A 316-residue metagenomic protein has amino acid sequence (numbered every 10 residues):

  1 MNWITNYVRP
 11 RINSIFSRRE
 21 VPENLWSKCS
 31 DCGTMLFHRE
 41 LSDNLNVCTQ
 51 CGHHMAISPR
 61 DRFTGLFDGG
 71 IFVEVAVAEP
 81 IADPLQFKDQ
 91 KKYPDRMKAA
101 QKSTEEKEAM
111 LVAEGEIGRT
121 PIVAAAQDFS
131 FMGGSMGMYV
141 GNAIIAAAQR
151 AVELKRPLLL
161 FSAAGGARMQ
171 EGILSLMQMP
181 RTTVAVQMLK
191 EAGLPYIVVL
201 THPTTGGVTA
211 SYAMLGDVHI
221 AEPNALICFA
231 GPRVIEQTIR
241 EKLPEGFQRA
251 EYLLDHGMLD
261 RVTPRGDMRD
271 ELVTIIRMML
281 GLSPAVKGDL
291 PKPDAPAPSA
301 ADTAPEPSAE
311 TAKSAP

Functional and structural regions predicted by a protein language model:
I12, F16, S27-K28, M55-V112: An N-cap/entry alpha-helix motif that binds or orients negatively charged groups
W26, L45: Residues immediately within or flanking Cys/His clusters that coordinate Zn2+ in small zinc-binding modules
C29-C32, C48-C51: Short cysteine-rich clusters marking metal-coordination/redox-active sites
M35-L36, H54-M55: Cys/His-rich microdomains that often coordinate metals
N46-Q50, I57-S58: Short, small/acidic-rich helices and loops at N termini and domain boundaries of DNA replication/processing enzymes
M110-K190, I197: Cleft-lining beta-strand/loop regions that shape enzyme active-site pockets
S162-L280, P284: Conserved catalytic cores of soluble enzyme domains, especially glycine-rich substrate-binding beta-alpha loops
S299-P316: Long, low-complexity, intrinsically disordered segments
